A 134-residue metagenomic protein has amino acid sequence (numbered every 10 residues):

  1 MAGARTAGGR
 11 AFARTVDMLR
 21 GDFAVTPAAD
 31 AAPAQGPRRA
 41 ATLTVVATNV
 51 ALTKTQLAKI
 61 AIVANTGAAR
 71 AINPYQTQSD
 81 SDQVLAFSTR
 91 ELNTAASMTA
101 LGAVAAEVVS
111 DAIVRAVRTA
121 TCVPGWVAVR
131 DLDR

Functional and structural regions predicted by a protein language model:
M1-R134: A structural signal for small-residue-enriched, beta-sheet-centric alpha/beta enzyme cores and oligomeric scaffold folds
